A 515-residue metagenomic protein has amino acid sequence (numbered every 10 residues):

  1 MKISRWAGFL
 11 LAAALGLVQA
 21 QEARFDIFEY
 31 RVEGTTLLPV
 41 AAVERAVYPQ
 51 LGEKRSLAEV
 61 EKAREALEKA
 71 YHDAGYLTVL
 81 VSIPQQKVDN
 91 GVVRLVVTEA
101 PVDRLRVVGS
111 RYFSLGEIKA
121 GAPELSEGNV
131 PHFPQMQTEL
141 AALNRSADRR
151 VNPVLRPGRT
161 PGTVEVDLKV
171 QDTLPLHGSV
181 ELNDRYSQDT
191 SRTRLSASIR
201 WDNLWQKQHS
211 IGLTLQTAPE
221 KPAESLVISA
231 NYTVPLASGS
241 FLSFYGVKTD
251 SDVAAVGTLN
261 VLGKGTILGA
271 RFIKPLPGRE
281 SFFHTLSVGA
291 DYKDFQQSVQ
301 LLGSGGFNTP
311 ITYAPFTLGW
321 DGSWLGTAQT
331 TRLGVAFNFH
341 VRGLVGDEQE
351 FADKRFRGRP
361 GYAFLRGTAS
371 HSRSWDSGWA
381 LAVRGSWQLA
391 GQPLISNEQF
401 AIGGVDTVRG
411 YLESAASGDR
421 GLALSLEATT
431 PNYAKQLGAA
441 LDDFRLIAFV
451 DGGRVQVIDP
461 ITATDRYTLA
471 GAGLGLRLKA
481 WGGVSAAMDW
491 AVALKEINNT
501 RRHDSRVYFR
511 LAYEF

Functional and structural regions predicted by a protein language model:
I3, Q21-L38, A42-Y186, L215-L226 (+2 more regions): Periplasmic polypeptide-binding modules associated with outer-membrane biogenesis and secretion
V151, L176-G178, W205-I211, A237-F244 (+5 more regions): Repeated loop/turn-to-beta-strand initiation elements of outer-membrane beta-barrel proteins
L155, V180-D184, I211-T217, A230 (+8 more regions): Transmembrane beta-barrel strands of outer-membrane/channel proteins
G162, S191-L195, E224-L226, K264-L268 (+5 more regions): Residues that define the transmembrane beta-barrel architecture of outer-membrane proteins
S179-D184, T193-P219, V227-D250, G269-R271: Predominantly transmembrane beta-strands of Gram-negative outer membrane beta-barrel pores used for transport
I199, A270, L478, H503-F515: Outer-membrane beta-barrel "beta-signal"
P222-G322: Transmembrane beta-barrel wall of Gram-negative outer-membrane proteins
Q296-G452, Q456-I458, N499-R501, L511: C-terminal outer-membrane beta-barrel translocator/porin domains of Gram-negative envelope proteins and their
